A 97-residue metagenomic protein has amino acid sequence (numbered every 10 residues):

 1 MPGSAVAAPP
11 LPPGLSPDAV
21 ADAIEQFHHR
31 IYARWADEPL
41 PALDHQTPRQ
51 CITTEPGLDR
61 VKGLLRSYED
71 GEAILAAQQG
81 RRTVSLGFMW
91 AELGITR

Functional and structural regions predicted by a protein language model:
M1-R97: Non-transmembrane "mature" sequence context
